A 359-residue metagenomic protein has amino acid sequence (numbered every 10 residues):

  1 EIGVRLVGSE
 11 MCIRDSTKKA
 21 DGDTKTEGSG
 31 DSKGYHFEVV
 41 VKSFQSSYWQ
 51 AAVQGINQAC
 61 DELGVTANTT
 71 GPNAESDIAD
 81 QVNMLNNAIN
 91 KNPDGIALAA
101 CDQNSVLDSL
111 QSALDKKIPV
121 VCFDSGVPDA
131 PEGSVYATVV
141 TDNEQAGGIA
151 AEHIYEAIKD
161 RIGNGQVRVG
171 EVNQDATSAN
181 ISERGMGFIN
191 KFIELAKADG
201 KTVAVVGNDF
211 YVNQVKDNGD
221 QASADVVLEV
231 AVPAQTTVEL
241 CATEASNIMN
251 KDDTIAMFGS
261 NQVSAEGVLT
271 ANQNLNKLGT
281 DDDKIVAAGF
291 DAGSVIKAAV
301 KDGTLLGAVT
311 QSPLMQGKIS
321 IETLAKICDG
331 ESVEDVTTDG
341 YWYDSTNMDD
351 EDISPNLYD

Functional and structural regions predicted by a protein language model:
E1-G8, C12-D15: Single conserved hydrophobic/aromatic residue that forms the stacking wall/gate of nucleotide- or nucleobase-binding
K33, R168, V172-N180, F192-D199 (+2 more regions): Hinge/cleft segment of the Venus flytrap/periplasmic-binding protein
Y35-G55, A59-L63, N68-V82, P93 (+3 more regions): Extracytoplasmic "Venus flytrap"
A67-N92, G207-K251, G267: Structural motif
S76-D129, A137-T141, Q262-E266: Beta-alpha junction/loop-to-helix N-cap segments that form part of ligand/metal-binding clefts
Q81, T138-V167, E183-R184, V238-A242 (+2 more regions): Hydrophobic alpha-helical segments within soluble ligand-binding/sensing domains
A97-D115, F188, A231-K297: Hydrophobic alpha-helical
S109-Q145, Y155, R161-Q174, G293-K301 (+3 more regions): Flexible loop/hinge segments that line or gate small-molecule binding clefts
